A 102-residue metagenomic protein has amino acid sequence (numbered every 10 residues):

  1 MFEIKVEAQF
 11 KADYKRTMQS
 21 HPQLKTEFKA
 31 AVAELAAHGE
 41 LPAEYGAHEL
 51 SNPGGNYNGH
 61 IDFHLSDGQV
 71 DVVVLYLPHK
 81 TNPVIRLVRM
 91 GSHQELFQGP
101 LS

Functional and structural regions predicted by a protein language model:
M1, H60, V73: Broad gene-expression machinery/nucleic-acid interaction feature
M1-E34: Arg/Lys-rich, positively charged N-terminal/basic patches that mediate binding to nucleic acids
K15, P22, L65-S102: Enriched for short, Lys/Arg-rich terminal
A36-S66: A short, surface-exposed loop/turn module that caps and links secondary-structure elements
